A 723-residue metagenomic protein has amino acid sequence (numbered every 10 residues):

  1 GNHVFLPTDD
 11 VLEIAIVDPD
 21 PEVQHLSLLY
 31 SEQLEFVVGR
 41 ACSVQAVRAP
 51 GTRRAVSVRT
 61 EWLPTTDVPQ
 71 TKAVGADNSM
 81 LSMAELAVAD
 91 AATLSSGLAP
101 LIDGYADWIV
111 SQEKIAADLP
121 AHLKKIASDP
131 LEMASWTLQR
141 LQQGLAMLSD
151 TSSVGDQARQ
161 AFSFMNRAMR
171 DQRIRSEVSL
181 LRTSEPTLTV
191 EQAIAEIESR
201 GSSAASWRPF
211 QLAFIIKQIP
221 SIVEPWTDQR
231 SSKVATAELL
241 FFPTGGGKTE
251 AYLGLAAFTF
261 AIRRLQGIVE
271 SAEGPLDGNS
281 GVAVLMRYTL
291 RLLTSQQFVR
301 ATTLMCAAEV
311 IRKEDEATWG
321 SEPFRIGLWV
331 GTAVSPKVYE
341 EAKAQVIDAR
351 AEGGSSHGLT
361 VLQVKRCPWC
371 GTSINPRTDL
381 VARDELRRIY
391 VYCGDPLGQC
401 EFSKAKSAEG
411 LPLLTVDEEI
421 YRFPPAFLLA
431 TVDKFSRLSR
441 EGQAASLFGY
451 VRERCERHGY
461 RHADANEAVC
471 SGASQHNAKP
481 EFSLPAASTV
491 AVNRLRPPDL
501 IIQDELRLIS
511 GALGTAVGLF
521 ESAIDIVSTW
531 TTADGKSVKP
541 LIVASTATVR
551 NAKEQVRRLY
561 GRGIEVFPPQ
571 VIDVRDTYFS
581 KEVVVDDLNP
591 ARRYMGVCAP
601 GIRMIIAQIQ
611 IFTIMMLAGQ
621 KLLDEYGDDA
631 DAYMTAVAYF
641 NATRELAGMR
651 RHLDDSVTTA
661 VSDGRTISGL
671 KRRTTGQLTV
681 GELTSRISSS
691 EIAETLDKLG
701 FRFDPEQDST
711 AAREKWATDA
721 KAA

Functional and structural regions predicted by a protein language model:
G97-I219, V223-P225, Q229, T372 (+2 more regions): Low-complexity, highly charged intrinsically disordered N-terminal segments that act as targeting/localization
G155, R159, R167-P209, R230 (+9 more regions): Conserved C-terminal RecA-like helicase domain
A235-A237, T259-V299, V310-E314, G320-E322 (+4 more regions): Conserved SF1/SF2 helicase motif Ia
L240-T249, L290-L292, E505-L513, A523-L559 (+1 more regions): Conserved helicase ATPase motor motifs in RecA-like P-loop NTPase domains
L276-D277, L293-A349, R366-I374, L386 (+4 more regions): Conserved helix-turn-beta segment of the N-terminal RecA-like "Helicase ATP-binding" lobe in SF1/SF2 helicases
G278-E309, G327-V334, A430-R440, A547-K553 (+1 more regions): Conserved Walker A/P-loop ATP-binding site and its immediately adjacent core in helicase/helicase-like ATPase domains
T332, Y339-K365, P540, R550-A660: Conserved interdomain linker/interface between the two RecA-like ATPase lobes of SF2 helicase motors
P425, D433, L447-V469, A491-W530: SF2 helicase catalytic motif II
